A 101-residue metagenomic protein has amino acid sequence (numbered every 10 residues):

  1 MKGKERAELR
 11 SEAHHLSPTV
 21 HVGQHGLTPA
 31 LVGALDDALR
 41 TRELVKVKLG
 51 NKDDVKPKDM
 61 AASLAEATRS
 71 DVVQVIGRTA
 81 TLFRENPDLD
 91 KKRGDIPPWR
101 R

Functional and structural regions predicted by a protein language model:
M1-R101: Positively charged, polar, low-complexity stretches
